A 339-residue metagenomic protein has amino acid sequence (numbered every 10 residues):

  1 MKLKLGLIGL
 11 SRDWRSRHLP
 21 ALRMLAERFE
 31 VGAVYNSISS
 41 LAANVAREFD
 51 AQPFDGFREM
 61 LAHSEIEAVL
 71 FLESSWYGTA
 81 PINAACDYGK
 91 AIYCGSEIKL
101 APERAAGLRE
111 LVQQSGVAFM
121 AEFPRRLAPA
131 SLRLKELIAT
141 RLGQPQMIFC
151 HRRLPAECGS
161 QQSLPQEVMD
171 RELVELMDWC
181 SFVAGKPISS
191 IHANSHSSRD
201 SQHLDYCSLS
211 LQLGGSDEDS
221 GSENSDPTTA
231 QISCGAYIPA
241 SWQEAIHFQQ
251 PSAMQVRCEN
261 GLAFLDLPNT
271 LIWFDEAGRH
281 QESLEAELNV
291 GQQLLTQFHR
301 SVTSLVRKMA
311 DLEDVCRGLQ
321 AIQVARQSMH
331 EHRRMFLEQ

Functional and structural regions predicted by a protein language model:
M1-E48: N-terminal Rossmann-like dinucleotide-binding module
D13, L284-T296, E313: Active-site loop of classical SDR/Rossmann-like NAD(P)-dependent oxidoreductases, centered on the catalytic Tyr-X3-Lys
G32, E67, Q146: Conserved acidic residues
I38-S40, F49-L111: Beta-loop-alpha module in the N-terminal Rossmann-like domain of NAD(P)-dependent dehydrogenases, especially those
A46, E59, A68-F71, V117 (+2 more regions): C-terminal helix-rich "cap/oligomerization" subdomain common to oxidoreductases
D55, C94-G95, F119-A121, L265: Hydrophobic residues in well-ordered beta-strands that form the structural core
W76, L100-S160: A contiguous active-site-proximal alpha/beta segment in oxidoreductase catalytic domains
R171-P268, L295-S304: Contiguous beta-strand/loop segments that form the cofactor/metal-binding neighborhood of enzyme cores
